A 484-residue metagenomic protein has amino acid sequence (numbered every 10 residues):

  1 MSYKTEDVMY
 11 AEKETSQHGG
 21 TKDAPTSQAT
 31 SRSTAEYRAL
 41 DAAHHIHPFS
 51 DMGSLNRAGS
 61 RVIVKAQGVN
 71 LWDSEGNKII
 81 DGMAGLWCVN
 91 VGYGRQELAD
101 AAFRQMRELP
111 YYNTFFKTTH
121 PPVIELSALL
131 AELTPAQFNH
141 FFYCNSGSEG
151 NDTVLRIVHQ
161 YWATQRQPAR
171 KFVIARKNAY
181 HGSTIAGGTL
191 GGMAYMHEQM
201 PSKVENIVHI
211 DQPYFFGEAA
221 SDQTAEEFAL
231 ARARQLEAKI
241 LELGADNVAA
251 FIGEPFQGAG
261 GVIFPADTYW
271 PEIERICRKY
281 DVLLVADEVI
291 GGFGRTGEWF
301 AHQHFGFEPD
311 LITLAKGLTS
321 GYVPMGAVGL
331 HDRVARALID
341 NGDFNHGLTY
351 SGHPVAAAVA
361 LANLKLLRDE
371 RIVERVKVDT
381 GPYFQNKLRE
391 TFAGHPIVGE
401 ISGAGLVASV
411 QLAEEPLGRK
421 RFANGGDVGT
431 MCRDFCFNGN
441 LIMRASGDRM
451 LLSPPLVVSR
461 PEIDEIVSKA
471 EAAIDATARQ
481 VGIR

Functional and structural regions predicted by a protein language model:
Y3-E14, G20-R484: Conserved N-terminal phosphate-binding loop of PLP-dependent enzymes in the Aspartate aminotransferase
